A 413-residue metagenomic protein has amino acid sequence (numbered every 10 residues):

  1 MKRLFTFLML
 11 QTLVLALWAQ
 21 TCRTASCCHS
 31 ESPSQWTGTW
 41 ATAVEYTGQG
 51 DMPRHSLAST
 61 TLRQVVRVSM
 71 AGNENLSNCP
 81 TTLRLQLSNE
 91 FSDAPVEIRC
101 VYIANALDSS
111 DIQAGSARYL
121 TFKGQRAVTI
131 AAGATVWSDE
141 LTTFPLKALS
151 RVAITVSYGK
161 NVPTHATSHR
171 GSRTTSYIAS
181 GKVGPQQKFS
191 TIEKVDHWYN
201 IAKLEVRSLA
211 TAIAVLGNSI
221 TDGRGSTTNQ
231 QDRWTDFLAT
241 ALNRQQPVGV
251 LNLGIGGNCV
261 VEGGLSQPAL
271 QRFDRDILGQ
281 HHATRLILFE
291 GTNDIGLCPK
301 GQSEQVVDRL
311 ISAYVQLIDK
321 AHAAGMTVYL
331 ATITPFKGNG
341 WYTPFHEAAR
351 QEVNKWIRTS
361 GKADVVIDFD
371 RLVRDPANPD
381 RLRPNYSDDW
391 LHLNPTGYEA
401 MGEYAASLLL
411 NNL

Functional and structural regions predicted by a protein language model:
M1-S30: Bacterial Sec-dependent N-terminal signal peptides
Q20-L216, S226-T228: N-terminal secretory targeting modules
W40, A104-S110, S180-L204, L209-V315 (+1 more regions): Conserved SGNH/GDSL esterase-like catalytic core that processes O-acyl groups on lipids and polysaccharides
F144-P145, R275-H282, D319-K320, N411-L413: Surface-exposed acidic, glycine-flexible loop patches that form ligand/cofactor-binding and adhesion interfaces
G296, I333-L413: Catalytic His-Asp segment of secreted/periplasmic serine-dependent ester chemistry enzymes
Y314-H322: Surface-exposed amphipathic alpha-helices with a cationic face
